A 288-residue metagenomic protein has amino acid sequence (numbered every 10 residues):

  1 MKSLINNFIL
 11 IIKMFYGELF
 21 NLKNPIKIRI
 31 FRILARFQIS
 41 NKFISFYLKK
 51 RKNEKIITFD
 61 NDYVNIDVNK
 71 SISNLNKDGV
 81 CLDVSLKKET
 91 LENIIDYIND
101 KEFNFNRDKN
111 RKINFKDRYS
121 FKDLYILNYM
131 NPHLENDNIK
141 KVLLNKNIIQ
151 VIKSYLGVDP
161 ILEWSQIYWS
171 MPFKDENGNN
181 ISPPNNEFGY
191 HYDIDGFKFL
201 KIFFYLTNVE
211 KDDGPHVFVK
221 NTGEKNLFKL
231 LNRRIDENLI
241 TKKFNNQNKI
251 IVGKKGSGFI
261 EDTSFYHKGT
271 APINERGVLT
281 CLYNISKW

Functional and structural regions predicted by a protein language model:
K2-L22, I26, I30, L34 (+6 more regions): Non-heme Fe(II)/2-oxoglutarate
K13, N24-K77, D83-F188: Non-heme Fe(II)-dependent double-stranded beta-helix
V80-L82, K201-Y205, N248-I250, G258-I260 (+1 more regions): Conserved hydrophobic/aromatic beta-strand scaffold that supports enzyme active sites
W164, K174-N179, P183, K201 (+3 more regions): A short secondary-structure junction signal
Q166-M171, Y192, F204-N208, K220: Short, structured patches in soluble enzyme cores that scaffold and shape functional sites
E187-D195, F265-Y266: Histidine-centered catalytic micro-motifs
H191, D195-K211, V252-G253, L282-I285: Short, conserved beta-strand element in jelly-roll/cupin
V209-Y266, W288: Double-stranded beta-helix
